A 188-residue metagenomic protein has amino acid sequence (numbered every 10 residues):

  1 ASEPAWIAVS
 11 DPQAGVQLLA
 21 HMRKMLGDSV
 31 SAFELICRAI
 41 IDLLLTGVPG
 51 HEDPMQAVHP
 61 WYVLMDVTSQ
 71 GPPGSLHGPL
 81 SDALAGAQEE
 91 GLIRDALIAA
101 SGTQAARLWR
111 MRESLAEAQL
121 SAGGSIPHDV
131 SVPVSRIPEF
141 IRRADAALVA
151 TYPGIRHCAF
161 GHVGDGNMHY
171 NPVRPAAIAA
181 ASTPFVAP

Functional and structural regions predicted by a protein language model:
A1-P188: Noncatalytic alpha-helical scaffold of FAD-dependent oxidoreductases
